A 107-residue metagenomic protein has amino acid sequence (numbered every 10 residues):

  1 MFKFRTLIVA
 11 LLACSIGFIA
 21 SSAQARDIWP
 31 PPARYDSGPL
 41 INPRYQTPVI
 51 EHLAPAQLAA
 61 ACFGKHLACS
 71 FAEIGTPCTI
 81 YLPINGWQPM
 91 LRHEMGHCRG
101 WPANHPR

Functional and structural regions predicted by a protein language model:
M1-V9: Bacterial N-terminal signal peptides that target proteins for export
V9-F18: Bacterial N-terminal signal peptides
I19-A25: Sec/Tat signal peptide C-region and signal peptidase I cleavage site
A25-Q46: Short N-terminal segments immediately surrounding and downstream of signal-peptide cleavage
H52-P77: Catalytic zinc-binding patch centered on the HExxH motif and its immediate surroundings that defines zinc-dependent
G75-L91: Short pre-active-site segment immediately N-terminal to the catalytic Zn-binding motif
M95-R107: Catalytic Zn2+-binding segment of zinc metalloproteases
